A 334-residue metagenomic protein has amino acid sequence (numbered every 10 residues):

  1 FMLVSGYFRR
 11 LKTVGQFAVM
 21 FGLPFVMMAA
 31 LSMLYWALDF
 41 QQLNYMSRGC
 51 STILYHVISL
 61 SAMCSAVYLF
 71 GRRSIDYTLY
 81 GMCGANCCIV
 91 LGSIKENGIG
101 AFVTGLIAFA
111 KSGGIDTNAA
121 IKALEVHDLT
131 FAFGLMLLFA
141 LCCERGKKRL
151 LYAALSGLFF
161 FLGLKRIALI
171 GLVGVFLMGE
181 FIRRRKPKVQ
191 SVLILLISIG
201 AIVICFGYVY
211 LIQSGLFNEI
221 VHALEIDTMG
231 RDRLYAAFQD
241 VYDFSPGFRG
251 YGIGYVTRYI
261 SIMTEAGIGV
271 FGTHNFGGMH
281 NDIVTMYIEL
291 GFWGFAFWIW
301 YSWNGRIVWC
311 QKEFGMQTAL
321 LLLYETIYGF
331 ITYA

Functional and structural regions predicted by a protein language model:
F1-I220, A237, G267-A334: Hydrophobic transmembrane helix bundles of membrane-integrated enzymes that assemble and modify cell-envelope
H222-L290: Long extracytoplasmic/lumenal interhelical loops at the membrane interface of multi-pass membrane proteins
